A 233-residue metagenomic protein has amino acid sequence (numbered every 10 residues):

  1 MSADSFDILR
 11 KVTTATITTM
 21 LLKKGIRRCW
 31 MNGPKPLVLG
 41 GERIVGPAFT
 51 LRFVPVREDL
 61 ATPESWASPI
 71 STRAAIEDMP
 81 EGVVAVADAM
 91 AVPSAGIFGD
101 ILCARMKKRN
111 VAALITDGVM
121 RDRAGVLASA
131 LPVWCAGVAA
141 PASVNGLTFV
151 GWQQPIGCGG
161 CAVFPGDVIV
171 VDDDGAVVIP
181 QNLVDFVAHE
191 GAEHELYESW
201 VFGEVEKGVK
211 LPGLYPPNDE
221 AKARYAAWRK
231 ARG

Functional and structural regions predicted by a protein language model:
M1-P165, V178-G233: Feature captures the catalytic cores and cofactor-binding loops of soluble hydro-lyases/lyases that act on carboxylate
I169: C-terminal binding/interaction regions
D172-D173: Short acidic-glycine loop/turn motifs at beta-strand connectors
